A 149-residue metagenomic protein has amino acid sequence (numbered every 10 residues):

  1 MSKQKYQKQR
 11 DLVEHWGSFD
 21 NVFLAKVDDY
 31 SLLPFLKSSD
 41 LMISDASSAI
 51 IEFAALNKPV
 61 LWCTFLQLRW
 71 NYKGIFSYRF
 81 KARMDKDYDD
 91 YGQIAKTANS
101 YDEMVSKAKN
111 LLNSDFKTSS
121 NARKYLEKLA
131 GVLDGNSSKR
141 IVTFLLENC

Functional and structural regions predicted by a protein language model:
K5-I51: Donor nucleotide-activated moiety binding/catalytic core segment of transferases that use nucleotide-activated donors
Y30, N99, N136: Residue-level signal for the nucleotide or nucleotide-sugar donor/cofactor binding architecture
P34, D102-S106, R140: An acidic, carboxylate-rich microenvironment
L36, A54-L56, C149: Short glycine/proline-enriched turns and hinge-like loops at secondary-structure junctions
S48-L129: Catalytic binding pocket for nucleotide-activated donors in carbohydrate/polymer assembly enzymes
D134-C149: C-terminal alpha-helical cap of glycosyltransferases
